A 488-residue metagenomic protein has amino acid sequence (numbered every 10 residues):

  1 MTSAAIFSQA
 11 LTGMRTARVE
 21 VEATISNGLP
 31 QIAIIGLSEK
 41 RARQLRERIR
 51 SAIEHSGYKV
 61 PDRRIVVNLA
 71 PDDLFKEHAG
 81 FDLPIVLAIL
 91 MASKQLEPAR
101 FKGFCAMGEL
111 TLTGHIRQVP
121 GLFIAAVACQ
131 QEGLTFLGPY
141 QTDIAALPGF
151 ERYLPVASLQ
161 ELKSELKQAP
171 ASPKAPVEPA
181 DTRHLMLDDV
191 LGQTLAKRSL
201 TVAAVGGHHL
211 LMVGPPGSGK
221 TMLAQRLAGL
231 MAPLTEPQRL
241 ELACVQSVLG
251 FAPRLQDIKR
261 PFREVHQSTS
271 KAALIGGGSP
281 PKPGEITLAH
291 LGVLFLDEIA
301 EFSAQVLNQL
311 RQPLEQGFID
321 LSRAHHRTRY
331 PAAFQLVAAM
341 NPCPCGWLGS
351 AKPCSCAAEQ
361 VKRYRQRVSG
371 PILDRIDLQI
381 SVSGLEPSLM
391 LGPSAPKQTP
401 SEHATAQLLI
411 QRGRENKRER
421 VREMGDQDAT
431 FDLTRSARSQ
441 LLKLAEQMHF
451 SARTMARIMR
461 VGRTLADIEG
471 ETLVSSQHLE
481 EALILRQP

Functional and structural regions predicted by a protein language model:
M1-L211, P215-T221, S322, T472-S476 (+2 more regions): Peripheral, non-AAA+ core regions of ATP-driven protein-machinery
S26, G57-V60, E97-A99, C129-Q131 (+8 more regions): Conserved catalytic network of the ASCE P-loop NTPase/AAA+ motor domain
I35, R41-R46, P61, N68-H78 (+2 more regions): Basic, amphipathic alpha-helical bundle interface domains used for macromolecular binding and assembly
M107, A289, F295-I299: Hydrophobic residues in beta-strands of the RecA-like P-loop NTPase core, especially within AAA+ ATPase
L112, L294-F295, E301-F302, P387: Residues immediately C-terminal
T201, L255-Q256, P261, K271-L294: Conserved alpha-helical scaffold flanking the Walker A/P-loop in AAA+ ATPase domains
M212-F251, Q316: Walker A/P-loop
P237-L274: Clamp-loader machinery-focused feature within the broader ASCE/P-loop NTPase space
